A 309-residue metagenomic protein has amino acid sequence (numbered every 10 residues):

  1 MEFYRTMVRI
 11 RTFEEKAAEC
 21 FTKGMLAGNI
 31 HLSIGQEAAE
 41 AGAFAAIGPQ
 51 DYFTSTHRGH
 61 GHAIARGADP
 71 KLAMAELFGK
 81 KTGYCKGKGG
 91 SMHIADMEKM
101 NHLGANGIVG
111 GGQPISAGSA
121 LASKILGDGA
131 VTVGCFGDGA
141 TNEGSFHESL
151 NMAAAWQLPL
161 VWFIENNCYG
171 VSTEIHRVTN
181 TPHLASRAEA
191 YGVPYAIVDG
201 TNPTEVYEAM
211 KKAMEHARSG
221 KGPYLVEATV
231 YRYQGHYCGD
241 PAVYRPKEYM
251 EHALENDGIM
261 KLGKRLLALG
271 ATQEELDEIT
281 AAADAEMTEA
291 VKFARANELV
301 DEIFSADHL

Functional and structural regions predicted by a protein language model:
M1-E2: Charged, compositionally biased N-terminal leader segments and the immediate start of the first structured element
R5-F21: N-terminal glycine-rich anion-binding loops that anchor highly charged ligand groups
I10, P49, A63, A285-E289: A short structural micro-motif
F13-K16, L26, G83, S219-P223 (+1 more regions): Intrinsically disordered or highly flexible coil/loop and linker segments, enriched in small and charged/polar residues
E15-A18, M25-W156, E174-N180, A185 (+1 more regions): Cofactor-binding active-site loop characterized by glycine-rich and histidine/acidic residues
H102-A296: Glycine-rich ThDP/TPP pyrophosphate-binding loop and its adjacent helix/strand module within ThDP-dependent enzymes
L299-L309: C-terminal intrinsically disordered, low-complexity extensions immediately downstream of enzyme catalytic cores
